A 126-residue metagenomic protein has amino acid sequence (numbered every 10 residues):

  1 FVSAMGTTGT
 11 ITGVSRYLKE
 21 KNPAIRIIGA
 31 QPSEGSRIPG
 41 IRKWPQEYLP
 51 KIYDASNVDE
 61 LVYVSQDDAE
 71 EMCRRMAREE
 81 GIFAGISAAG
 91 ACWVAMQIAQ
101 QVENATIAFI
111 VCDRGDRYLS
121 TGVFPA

Functional and structural regions predicted by a protein language model:
F1-I25, Q100: Glycine-rich ThDP/TPP pyrophosphate-binding loop and its adjacent helix/strand module within ThDP-dependent enzymes
F1-V2, R26-S33, A105-C112: Beta-strand segments within the central parallel beta-sheet cores of soluble alpha/beta enzyme folds
A4-V14, S87-A95, Y118: Short glycine/serine/threonine-rich phosphate/pyrophosphate-binding segments that cradle anionic phosphate groups
M5-T7, T12, P39, E80 (+2 more regions): Short glycine-rich loop/turn motifs that provide flexible caps or phosphate-binding loops at active sites
G6-G9, Q31-S36, P45, Q66 (+2 more regions): Glycine-rich beta-alpha junction loops
S15, R74, A95-A99: Generic structural signal for well-ordered alpha-helical scaffold segments
K19-I86, Q101, G122-A126: Active-site/ligand-binding loops adjacent to catalytic centers
M96-A126: Phosphate-binding loop/pocket of nucleotide- and phosphate-handling active sites
